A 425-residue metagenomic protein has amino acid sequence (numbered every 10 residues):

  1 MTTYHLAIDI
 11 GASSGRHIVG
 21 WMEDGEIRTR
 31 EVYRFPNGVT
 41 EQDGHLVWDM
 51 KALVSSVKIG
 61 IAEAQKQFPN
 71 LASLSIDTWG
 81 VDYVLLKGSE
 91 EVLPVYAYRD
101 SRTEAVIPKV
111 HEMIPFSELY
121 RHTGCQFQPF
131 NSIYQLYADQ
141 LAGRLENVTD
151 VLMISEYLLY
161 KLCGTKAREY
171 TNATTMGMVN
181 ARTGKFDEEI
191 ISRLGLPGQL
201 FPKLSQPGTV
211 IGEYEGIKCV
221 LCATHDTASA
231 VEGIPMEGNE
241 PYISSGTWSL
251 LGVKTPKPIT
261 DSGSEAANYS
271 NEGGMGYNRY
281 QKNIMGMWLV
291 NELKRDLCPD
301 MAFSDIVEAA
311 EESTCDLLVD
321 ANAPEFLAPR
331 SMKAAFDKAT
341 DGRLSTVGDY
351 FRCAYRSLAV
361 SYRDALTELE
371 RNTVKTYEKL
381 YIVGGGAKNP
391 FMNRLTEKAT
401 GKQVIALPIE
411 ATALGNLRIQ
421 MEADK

Functional and structural regions predicted by a protein language model:
M1-L93, R121, N147, G216-C219 (+2 more regions): N-terminal glycine/serine-rich phosphate-binding loop of ATP-dependent small-molecule kinases, especially carbohydrate
M1-T2, T175-T183, T209-G212, G216-L221: Nucleotide/phosphate-binding catalytic cleft detector across ATP-hydrolyzing and phosphate-transferring enzymes
L6-A7, H111-T123, Y137-T149, M153 (+6 more regions): Active-site core segments that coordinate phosphate-bearing ligands/cofactors across diverse enzyme families
G15-G20, D82-L86, G177, S229-G233 (+1 more regions): Short beta-strand scaffold segments in enzyme catalytic cores
A52-Q65, T183-E189, S361-E368: Short, well-ordered amphipathic alpha-helical segments that serve as non-catalytic structural scaffolds within diverse
A62, K66-Y98, T123-F130, L159-N180 (+1 more regions): Short beta-strand-loop/turn "lid" adjacent to the catalytic site in phosphate-handling enzymes
D77-D82, P207-G208, S245-W248, K379-A387: Glycine-rich beta-strand-to-loop/alpha-helix junction loops that act as flexible
Y96, D100-M113: Short alpha-helix plus adjacent loop in nuclease-associated cores
